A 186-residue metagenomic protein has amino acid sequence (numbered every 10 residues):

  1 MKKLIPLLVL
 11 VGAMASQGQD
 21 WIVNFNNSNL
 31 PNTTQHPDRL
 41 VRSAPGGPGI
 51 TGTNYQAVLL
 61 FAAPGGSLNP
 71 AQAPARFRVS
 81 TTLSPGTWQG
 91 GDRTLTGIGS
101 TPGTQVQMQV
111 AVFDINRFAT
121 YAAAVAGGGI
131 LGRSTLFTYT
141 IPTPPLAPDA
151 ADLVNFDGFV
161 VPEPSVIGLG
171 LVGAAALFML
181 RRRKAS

Functional and structural regions predicted by a protein language model:
M1-L4, E163, L180-S186: Positively charged n-region of N-terminal signal peptides that target proteins for export
I5, G12-G18: Sec/Tat signal peptide C-region and signal peptidase I cleavage site
P6, P64-G66, R117, A176 (+1 more regions): Generic "edge-of-domain/loop-turn" microfeature
P6-V9, N24-F25: Short helix-onset patch at the extreme N-terminus, typifying the N->h transition of secretory signal peptides
L8, R39, P164-V166: Intrinsically disordered, low-complexity segments enriched in proline/serine/threonine
L10-G12, G173: Short, intrinsically disordered, low-complexity terminal segments
G18-V161: Mature extracellular "passenger" or substrate-interacting domains of secreted, surface-exposed proteins
E163-L180: A short, hydrophobic C-terminal helix/tail in secreted or cell-surface proteins
